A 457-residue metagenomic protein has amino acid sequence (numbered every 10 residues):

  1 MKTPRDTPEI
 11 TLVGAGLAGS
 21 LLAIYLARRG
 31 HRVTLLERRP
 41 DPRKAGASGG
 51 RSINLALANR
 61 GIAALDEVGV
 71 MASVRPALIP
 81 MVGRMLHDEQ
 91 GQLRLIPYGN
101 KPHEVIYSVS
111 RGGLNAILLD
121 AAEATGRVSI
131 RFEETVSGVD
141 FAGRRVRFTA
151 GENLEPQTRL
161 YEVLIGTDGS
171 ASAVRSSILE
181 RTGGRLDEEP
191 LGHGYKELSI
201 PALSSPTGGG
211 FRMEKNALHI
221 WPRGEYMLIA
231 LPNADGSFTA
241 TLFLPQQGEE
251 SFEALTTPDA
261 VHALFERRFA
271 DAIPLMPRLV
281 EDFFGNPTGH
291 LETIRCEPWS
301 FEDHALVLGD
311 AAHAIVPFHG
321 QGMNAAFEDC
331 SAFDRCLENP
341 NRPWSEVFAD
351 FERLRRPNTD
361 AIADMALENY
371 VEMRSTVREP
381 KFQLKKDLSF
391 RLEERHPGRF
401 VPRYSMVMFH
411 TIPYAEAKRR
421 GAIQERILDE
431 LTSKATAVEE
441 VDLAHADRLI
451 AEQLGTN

Functional and structural regions predicted by a protein language model:
K2-I10, A58-E197, G455: Conserved N-terminal helical subregion
P4-R5, R335-N457: C-terminal helical "tail/cap" subdomain of flavin- and related membrane-associated enzymes
I10-L12, V33: Conserved hydrophobic helix-helix packing surfaces used for dimerization/oligomerization
A15-I24, R28, I165, L198 (+1 more regions): Conserved mid-domain beta->alpha element of the FAD-binding
A18, D41, A171: Conserved Rossmann-like nucleotide-cofactor binding loop
A27-G50: Glycine-rich FAD pyrophosphate-binding loop
P76-P80, R267-F284, N341-D350, T359-D364: Acidic/histidine metal-binding catalytic segments
D120, E134-G138, G143-L291, R295-F301: Conserved FAD-binding catalytic core of PHBH/FMO-like flavoproteins
